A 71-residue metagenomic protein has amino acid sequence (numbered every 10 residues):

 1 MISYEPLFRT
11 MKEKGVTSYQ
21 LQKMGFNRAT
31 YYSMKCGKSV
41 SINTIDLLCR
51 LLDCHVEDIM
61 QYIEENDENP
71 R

Functional and structural regions predicted by a protein language model:
M1-Y19: A short, Lys/Arg-rich alpha-helix, primarily the initiator
R9-T10, G15, S33, M60-R71: Short, charged recognition helix plus adjacent turn of helix-turn-helix-like nucleic-acid-binding domains
M11, Q22, C49: The alpha-helix within a helix-turn-helix
Q22, Y32-S33, D46, M60: Key DNA-contacting residues within the recognition helix of helix-turn-helix
F26-V40: Recognition helix of helix-turn-helix/homeodomain-like DNA-binding domains that insert into the DNA major groove
G37-R50: Short, basic-rich loop-to-helix N-cap that marks the start of a DNA-contacting helix
